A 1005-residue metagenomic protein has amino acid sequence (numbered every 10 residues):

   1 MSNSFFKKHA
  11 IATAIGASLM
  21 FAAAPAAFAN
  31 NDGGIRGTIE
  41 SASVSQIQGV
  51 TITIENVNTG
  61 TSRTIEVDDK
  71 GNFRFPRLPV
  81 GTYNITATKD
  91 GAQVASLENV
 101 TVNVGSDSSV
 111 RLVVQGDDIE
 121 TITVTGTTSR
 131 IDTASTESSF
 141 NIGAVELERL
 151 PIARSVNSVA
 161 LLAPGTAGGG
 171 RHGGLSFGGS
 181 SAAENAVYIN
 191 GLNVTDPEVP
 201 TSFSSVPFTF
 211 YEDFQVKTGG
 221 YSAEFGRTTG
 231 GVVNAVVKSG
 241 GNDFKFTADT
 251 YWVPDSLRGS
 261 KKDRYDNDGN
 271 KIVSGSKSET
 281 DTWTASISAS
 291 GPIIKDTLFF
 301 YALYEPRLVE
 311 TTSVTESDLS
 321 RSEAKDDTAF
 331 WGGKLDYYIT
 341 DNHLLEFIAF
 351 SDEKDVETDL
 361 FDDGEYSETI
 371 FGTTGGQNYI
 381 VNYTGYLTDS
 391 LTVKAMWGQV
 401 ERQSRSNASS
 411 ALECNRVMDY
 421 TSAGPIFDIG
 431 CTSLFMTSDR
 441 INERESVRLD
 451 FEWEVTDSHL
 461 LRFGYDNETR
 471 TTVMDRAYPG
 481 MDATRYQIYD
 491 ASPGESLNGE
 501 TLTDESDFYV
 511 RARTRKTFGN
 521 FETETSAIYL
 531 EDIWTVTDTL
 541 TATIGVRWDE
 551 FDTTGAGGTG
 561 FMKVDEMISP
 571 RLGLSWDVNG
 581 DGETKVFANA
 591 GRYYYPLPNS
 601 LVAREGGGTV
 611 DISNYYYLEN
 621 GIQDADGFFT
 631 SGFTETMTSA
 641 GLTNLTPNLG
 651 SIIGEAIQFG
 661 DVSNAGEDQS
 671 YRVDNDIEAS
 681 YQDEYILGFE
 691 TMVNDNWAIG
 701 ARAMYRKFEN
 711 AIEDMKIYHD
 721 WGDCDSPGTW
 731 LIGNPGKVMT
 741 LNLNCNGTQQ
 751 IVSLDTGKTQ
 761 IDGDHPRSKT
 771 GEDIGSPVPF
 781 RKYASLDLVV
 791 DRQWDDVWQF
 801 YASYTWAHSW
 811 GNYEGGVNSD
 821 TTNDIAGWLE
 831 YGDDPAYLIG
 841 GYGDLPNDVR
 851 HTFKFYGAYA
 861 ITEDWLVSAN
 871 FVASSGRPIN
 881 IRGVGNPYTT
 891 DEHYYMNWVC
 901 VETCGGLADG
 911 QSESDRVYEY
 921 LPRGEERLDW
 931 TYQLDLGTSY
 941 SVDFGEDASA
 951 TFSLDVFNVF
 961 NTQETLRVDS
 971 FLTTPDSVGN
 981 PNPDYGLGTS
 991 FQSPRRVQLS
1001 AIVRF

Functional and structural regions predicted by a protein language model:
A26-T125: Periplasm-facing N-terminal accessory domains of Gram-negative outer-membrane beta-barrel systems
D68, G91-R111, T121-S239, N270-V273 (+1 more regions): Periplasmic N-terminal accessory/gating domains of Gram-negative outer-membrane beta-barrel systems
S276-D355, F371-A395, Q399, P570: Transmembrane beta-barrel wall of Gram-negative outer-membrane proteins
D318-S322, L434, S458, R462-E583 (+7 more regions): Signature of Gram-negative outer-membrane beta-barrel scaffolds
D327, H343-Y529, I717, D723-S726 (+4 more regions): Replace "related TpsB outer-membrane translocases also match" with "some related outer-membrane beta-barrels such as
T537, T541, M692, N696 (+1 more regions): Gram-negative outer-membrane beta-barrel transporters
A556, M562-E566, S575-I774, E913-D915 (+2 more regions): Solvent-exposed loop/turn elements at secondary-structure boundaries
N696, N710, H808-W810, G815 (+2 more regions): C-terminal beta-signal and adjacent terminal beta-strands/loops of Gram-negative outer-membrane beta-barrel proteins
